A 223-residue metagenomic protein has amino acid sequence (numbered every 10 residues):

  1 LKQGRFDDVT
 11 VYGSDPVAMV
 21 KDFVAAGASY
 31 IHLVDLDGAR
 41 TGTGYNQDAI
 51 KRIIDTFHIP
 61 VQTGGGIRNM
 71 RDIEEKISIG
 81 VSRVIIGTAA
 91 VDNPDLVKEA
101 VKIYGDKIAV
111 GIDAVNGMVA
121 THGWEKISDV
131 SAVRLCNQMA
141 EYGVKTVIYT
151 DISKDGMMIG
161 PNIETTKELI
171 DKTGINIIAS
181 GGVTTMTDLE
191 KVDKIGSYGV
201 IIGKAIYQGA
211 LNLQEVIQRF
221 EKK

Functional and structural regions predicted by a protein language model:
K2-D8, E74-I77, V81-D155: Conserved anion-binding
F23, I31, K76, V110 (+4 more regions): Conserved, mostly hydrophobic/aromatic
Y30-D48, T88, I148-I159: Glycine-rich, proline-tolerant flexible connector loops at the mouths of alpha/beta enzymes
I31-L33, V61-G65, V84-I86, I108-I112 (+3 more regions): Hydrophobic faces of well-ordered beta-strands that scaffold small-molecule active sites in alpha/beta enzyme cores
D37, Y45-K102: Glycine/small-residue-rich loop that forms an oxyanion/phosphate-binding "nest" at active or ligand-binding sites
G38, I67, S78-L96, D151-S153 (+2 more regions): Glycine-rich phosphate-binding active-site loops on the catalytic face of alpha/beta enzymes
G44-K51, P94, E125-R134, I159-E168: Charged helix-capping and loop-helix junction motifs
F57, V61-R83, E164-G199: Catalytic cores of alpha/beta
